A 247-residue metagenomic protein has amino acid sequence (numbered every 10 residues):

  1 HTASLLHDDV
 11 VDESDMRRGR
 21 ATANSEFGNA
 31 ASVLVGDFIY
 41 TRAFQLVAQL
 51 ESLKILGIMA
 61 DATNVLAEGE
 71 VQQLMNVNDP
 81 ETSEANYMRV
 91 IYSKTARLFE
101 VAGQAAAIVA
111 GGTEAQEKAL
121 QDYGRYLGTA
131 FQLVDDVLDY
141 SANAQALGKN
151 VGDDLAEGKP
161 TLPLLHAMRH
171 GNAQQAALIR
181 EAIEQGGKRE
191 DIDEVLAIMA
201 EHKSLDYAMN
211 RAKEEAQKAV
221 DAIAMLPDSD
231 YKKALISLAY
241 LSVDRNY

Functional and structural regions predicted by a protein language model:
H1-Y247: All-alpha prenyltransferase/terpene-synthase fold signal
